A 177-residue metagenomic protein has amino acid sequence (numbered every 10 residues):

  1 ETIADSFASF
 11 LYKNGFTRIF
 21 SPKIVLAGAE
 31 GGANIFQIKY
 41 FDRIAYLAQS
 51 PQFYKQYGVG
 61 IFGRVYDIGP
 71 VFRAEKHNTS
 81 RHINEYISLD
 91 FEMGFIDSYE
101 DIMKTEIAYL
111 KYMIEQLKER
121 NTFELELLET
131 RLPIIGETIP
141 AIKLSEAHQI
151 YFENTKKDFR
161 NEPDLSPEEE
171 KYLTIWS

Functional and structural regions predicted by a protein language model:
E1-I96: Class II aminoacyl-tRNA synthetase-like tRNA-binding/catalytic domains
A4, A8, M103-L110: Hydrophobic face of alpha-helices
K13, K23, K39, K55 (+7 more regions): Context-gated lysine
E30-A33, A108-S177: Metal-assisted phosphate- and nucleotidyl-transfer catalytic regions
Y54-Y57, N84, D101-E106, F123-T130: Low-complexity, flexible helical/coil segments
G94-I102, I107, H148-I150: Extended, domain-scale alpha-helical bundle/helix-rich regions
